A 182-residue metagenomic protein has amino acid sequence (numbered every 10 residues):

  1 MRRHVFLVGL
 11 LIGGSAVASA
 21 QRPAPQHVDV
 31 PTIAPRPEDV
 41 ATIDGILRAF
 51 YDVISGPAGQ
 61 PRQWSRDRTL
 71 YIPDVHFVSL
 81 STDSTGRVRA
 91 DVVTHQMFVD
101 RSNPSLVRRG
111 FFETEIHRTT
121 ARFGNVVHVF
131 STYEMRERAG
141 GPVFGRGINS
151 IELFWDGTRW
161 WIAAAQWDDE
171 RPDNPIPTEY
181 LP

Functional and structural regions predicted by a protein language model:
M1-R2: N-terminal secretory signal peptides that target proteins for export/translocation
V5-S15: Bacterial N-terminal signal peptides
Q21-Q26, R146-P175: Short beta-strand edge/turn micro-motifs at domain boundaries
Q21-T69, Y180-P182: Short, low-complexity N-terminal intrinsically disordered segments enriched in polar/charged residues
A49-P57, L70-V78, R101-S105: Structured segments of extracytoplasmic/periplasmic soluble domains in secreted or envelope-associated proteins
F50, D67, V75, V129 (+1 more regions): Hydrophobic pocket/interface hotspot
G59-Q60, W64, R68-R87: Early exported N-terminus immediately downstream of N-terminal targeting peptides
H76-F77, S81-S84, V88-P142: Surface-exposed, charged secondary-structure patches
